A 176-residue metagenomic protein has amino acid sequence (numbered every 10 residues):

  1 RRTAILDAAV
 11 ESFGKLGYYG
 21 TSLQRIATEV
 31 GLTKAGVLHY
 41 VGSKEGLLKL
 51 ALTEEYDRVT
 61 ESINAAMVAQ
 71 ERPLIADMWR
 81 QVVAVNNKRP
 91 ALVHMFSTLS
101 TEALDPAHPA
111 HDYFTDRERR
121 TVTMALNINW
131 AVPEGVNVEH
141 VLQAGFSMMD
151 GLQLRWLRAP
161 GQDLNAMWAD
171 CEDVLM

Functional and structural regions predicted by a protein language model:
A4, A8-G46, L50: Helix-turn-helix
L6, R119-L126, A169-E172: An amphipathic alpha-helix signature
A8, S12-K15, S62-A66, M95-T98 (+2 more regions): Solvent-exposed, amphipathic alpha-helical segments
L23, L48, W79, L92-S97 (+1 more regions): A general structural signal for well-ordered alpha-helical segments in protein cores
L50, E61-L92, A131-P133, V138-G145: Hydrophobic alpha-helical connector segments
T53-V59: Short, basic, alpha-helical segments at the C-terminal edge of helix-turn-helix-like DNA-binding modules
K88-H108, D112-T115: Amphipathic alpha-helical segments used for helix-helix packing
A107-D116, W130-M176: Hydrophobic/aromatic-rich alpha-helical bundle segments in the mid-to-C-terminal region
